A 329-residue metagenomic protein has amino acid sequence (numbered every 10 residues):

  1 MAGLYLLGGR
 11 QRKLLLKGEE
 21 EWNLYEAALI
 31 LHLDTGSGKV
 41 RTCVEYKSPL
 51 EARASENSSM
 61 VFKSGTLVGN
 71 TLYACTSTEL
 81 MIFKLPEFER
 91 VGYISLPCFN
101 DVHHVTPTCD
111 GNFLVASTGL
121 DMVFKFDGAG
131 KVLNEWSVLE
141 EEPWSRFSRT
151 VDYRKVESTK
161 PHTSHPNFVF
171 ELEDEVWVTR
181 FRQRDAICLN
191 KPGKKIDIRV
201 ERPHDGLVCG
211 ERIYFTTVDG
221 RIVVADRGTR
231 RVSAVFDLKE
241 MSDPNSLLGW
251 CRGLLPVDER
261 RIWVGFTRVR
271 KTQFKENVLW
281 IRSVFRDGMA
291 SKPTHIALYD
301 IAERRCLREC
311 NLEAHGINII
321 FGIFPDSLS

Functional and structural regions predicted by a protein language model:
L6-Y25, S59-F62, R149, R154-F168 (+1 more regions): Short, conserved, GDST-rich strand-edge loop motifs in beta-rich repeat architectures
L6-Y25, Y73-S77, V115-G119, S164 (+5 more regions): Conserved beta-strand positions in repeat-built beta-propeller and related beta-rich domains
W22-G36, A129-G130, V278-R304: Beta-propeller blade signature
T35-S37, K84-F88, D127-K131, L189-G193 (+2 more regions): Short loop/turn segments that connect beta-strands within beta-propeller blades
V40-S58, I94-C98, L133-H162, S233-L247 (+1 more regions): Surface-exposed loop and turn segments in beta-propeller and other repeat-based domains that flank or scaffold
R41-T106, E313-A314: Blade-loop segments of beta-propeller domains
T66-G69, P107-G111, E171-E173, V208-E211 (+2 more regions): Residue-level detector of Asp-centered blade-edge/turn motifs that repeat once per structural unit in beta-propeller
D205-A297: Loop/turn-rich, solvent-exposed surfaces of beta-rich toroidal or solenoidal domains
